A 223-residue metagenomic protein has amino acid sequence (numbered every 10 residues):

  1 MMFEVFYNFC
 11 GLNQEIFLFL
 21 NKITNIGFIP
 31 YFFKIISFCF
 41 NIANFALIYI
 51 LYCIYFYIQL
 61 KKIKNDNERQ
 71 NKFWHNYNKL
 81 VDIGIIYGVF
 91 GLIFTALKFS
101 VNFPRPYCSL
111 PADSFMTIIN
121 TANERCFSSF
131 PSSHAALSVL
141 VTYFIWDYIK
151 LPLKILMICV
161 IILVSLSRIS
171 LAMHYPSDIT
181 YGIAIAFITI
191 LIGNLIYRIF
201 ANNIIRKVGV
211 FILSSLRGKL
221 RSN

Functional and structural regions predicted by a protein language model:
M1-Y49, I63, K98-F127, V210-N223: N-terminal transmembrane-helix/juxtamembrane module of multi-pass inner/ER membrane proteins
F28, H75-K79, I149-L156: Membrane-helix interface segments
I35, A43, L47, D82 (+2 more regions): Alpha-helical transmembrane segments of integral membrane proteins
A46-K62, S138-W146: Hydrophobic, aromatic-rich transmembrane alpha-helices and their immediate juxtamembrane boundary segments
L51-A96: Interfacial segments of alpha-helical transmembrane regions
L60-I63, V101-N102, L171-Y175: Short helix-capping/hinge motifs at transmembrane helix termini and TM-loop junctions
G84-S100, I155-R168: Small-polar-interrupted transmembrane alpha-helices in polytopic inner-membrane proteins
D113-N223: Membrane-embedded catalytic cores of phosphoryl/pyrophosphoryl-handling enzymes
